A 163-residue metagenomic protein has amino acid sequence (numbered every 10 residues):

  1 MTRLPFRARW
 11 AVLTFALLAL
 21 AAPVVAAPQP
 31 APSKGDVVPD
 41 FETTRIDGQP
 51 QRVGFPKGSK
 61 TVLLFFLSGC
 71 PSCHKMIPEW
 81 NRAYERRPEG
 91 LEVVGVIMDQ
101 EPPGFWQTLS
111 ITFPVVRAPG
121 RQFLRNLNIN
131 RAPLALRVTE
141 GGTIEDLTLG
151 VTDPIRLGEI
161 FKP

Functional and structural regions predicted by a protein language model:
T2-L13: Bacterial N-terminal signal peptides that target proteins for export
A11-A21: Bacterial N-terminal signal peptides
V25-V53: N-terminal "domain-start" segment that seeds a small globular fold
V53-P71: Short active-site neighborhood of thiol/selenol oxidoreductases, capturing the structured segment around
G58-T61, E89-E92, F113: Loop/turn elements at helix/coil->beta-strand transitions in domains of secreted/extracellular proteins
L64, V94-V96, V115: Structural recognition of the beta-strand scaffold that forms the well-ordered cores of secreted hydrolase catalytic
H74-S110, Q122-F123: Structural microenvironment flanking redox-active thiols in thiol-disulfide oxidoreductases
Q107-I111, G120-F161: Thiol/disulfide oxidoreductase modules built on the thioredoxin-like
